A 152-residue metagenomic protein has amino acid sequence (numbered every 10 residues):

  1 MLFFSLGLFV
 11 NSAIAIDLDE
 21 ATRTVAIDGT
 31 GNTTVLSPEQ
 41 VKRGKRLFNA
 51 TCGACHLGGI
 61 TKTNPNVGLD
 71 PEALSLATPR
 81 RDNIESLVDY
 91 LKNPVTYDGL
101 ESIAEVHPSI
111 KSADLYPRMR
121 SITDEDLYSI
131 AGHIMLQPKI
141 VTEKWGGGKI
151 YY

Functional and structural regions predicted by a protein language model:
M1-F9: Bacterial N-terminal signal peptides
V10-A15: Sec/Tat signal peptide C-region and signal peptidase I cleavage site
D17-L47: Electrostatic cytochrome c docking/interface patches
G44, F48-G59, I130-I134: The canonical Cys-X-X-Cys-His
L57-Y90, Y116: Gly/Gly-Pro-rich "capping" loops immediately C-terminal to redox-active cysteine motifs in periplasmic/lumenal
T63-E72, N93-E125, I150: Axial heme c-ligation environment in periplasmic c-type cytochrome domains
R80-V88, K92, D124-M135: An amphipathic alpha-helix signature
P138-Y152: Short, low-complexity, Pro/Ser/Thr/Gly-rich segments in the mature regions of secreted, periplasmic
